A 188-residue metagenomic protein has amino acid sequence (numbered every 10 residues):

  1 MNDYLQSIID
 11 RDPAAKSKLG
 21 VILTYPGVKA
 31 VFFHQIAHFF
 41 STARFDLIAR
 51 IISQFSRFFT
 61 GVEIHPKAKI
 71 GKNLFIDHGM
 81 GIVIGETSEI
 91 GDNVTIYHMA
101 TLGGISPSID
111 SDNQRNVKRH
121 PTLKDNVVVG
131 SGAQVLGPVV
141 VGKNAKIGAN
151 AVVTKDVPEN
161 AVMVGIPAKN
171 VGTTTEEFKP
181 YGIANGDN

Functional and structural regions predicted by a protein language model:
M1-T60, E176-N188: Terminal amphipathic alpha-helical/low-complexity segments used for targeting or macromolecular assembly
V21-I22, F75-I76, I109: A short, structure-level motif marking secondary-structure boundaries and short turns
P26-G27, F32-Q35, A68, L74 (+3 more regions): Solvent-exposed, flexible loop/coil residues
T60, H65-P66, G71-K72, D77-E86 (+11 more regions): Left-handed beta-helix
A100-G103, I109, T175-E176: P-loop NTPase switch/communication element
D110-S111, N144, V162, E176-K179: Short, glycine/charged-enriched secondary-structure capping and boundary segments
S111-H120: Regulatory activation segment
